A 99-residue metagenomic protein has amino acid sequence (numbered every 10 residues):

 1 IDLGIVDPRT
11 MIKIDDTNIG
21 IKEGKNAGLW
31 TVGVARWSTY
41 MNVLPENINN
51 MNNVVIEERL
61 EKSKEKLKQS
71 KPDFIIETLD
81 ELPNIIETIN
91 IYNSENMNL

Functional and structural regions predicted by a protein language model:
I1-L99: Asp-based, Mg2+/Mn2+-dependent phosphohydrolase catalytic module
